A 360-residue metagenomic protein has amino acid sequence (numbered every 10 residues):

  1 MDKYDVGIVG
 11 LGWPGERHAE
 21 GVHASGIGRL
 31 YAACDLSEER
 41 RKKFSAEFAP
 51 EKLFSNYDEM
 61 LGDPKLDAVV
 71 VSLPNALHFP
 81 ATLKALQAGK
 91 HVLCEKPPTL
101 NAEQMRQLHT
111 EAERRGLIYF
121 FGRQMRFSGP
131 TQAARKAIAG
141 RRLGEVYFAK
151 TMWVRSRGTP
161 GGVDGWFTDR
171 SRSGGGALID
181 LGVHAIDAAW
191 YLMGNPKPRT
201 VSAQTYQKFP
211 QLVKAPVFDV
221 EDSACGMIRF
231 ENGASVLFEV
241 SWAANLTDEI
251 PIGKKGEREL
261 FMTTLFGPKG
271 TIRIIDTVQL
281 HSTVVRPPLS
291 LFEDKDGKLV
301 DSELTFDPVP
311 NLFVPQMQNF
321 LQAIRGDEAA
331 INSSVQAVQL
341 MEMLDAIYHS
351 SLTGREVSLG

Functional and structural regions predicted by a protein language model:
M1-F48: N-terminal Rossmann-like dinucleotide-binding module
M1-K3, W13, G28, A68-V71 (+5 more regions): C-terminal helix-rich "cap/oligomerization" subdomain common to oxidoreductases
A32, K52, A68, F148: Short, Asp-centered acidic motifs that coordinate Mg2+ and/or phosphate in catalytic or ligand-binding sites
K43-P50, L108-A112: Short, conserved SAM-binding/catalytic segment of Class I S-adenosyl-L-methionine-dependent methyltransferases
P50-Y57: Conserved SAM-binding strand-loop segment of SAM-dependent methyltransferases
A68-R126, R141: Beta-strand-loop-alpha-helix segment that lines the small-molecule cofactor/substrate pocket of alpha/beta enzymes
M125-D219, A224-M227, G354: Predominantly a Rossmann-like dinucleotide-binding segment in NAD(P)-dependent oxidoreductases
D187-H281, D307, V314-E328: Contiguous beta-strand/loop segments that form the cofactor/metal-binding neighborhood of enzyme cores
